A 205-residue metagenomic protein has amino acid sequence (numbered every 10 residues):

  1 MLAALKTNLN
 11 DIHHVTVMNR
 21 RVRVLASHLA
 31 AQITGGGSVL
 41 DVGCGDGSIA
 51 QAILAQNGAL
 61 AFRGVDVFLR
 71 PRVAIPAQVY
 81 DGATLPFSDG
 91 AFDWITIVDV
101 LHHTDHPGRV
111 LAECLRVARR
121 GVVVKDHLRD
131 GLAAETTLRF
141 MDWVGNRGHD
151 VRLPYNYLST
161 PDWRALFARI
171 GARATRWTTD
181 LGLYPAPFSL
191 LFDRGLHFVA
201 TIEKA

Functional and structural regions predicted by a protein language model:
M1-S27: Class I SAM-dependent methyltransferase Rossmann-like catalytic core, especially the SAM/SAH-binding loop
G36-G45: Conserved class I S-adenosyl-L-methionine
D46-T84: Class I SAM-dependent methyltransferase SAM/SAH-binding core
Q51, H127-S189: C-terminal alpha-helical "lid/dimerization" subdomain adjacent to the S-adenosyl-L-methionine
T96: A conserved beta-strand element that flanks and buttresses the S-adenosyl-L-methionine
D99-V100: Short catalytic micro-motifs in class I SAM-dependent methyltransferases
T104-E113: A short, conserved alpha-helix within the catalytic core of class I
R120-H127: Conserved beta-strand signature within the Rossmann-like core of class I S-adenosyl-L-methionine
